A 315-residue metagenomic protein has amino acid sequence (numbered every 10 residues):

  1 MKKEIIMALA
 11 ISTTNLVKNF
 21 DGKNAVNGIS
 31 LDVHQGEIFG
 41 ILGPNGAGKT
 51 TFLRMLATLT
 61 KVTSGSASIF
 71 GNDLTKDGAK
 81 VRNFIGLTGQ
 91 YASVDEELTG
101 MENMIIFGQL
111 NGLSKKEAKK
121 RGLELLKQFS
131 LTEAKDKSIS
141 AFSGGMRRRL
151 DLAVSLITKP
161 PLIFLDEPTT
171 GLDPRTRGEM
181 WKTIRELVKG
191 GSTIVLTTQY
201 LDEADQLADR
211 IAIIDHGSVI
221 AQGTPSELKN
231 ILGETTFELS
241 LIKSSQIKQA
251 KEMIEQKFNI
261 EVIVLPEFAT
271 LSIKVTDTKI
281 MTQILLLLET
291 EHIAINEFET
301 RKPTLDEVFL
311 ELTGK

Functional and structural regions predicted by a protein language model:
M1-V17, G314-K315: ABC-family P-loop ATPase nucleotide-binding domain
A10-T13, K18-D215, V219-A221: ABC transporter nucleotide-binding domains
D21, A134, G144, I242 (+2 more regions): Structured loop/turn residues at secondary-structure junctions
N72-T75, V219, S244, V275-T278 (+1 more regions): Short, surface-exposed acidic/glycine-rich loop or hinge patches that mediate macromolecular interfaces
E97, S240, K274, F298-E299: Active-site-adjacent beta-strand anchor residues
S130-L131, N259-I263, A294-E299: A short linear hydrophobic-aromatic micro-motif
K182-V275: ABC transporter nucleotide-binding domain
T276-K315: C-terminal coupling/interaction segments
